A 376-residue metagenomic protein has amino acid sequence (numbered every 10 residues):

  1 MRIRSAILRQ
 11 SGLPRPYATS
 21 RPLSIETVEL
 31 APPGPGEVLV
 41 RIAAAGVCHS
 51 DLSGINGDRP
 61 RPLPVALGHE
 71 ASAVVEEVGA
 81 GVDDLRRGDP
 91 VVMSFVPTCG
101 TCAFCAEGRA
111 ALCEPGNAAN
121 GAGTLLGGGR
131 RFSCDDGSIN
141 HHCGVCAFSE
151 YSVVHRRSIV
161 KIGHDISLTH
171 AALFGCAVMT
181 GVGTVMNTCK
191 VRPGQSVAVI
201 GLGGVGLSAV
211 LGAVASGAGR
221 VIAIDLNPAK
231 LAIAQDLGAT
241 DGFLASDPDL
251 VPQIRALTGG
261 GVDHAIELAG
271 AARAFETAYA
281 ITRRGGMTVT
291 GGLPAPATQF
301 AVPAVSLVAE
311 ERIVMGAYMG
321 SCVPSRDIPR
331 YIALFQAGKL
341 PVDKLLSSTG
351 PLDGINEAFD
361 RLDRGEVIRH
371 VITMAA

Functional and structural regions predicted by a protein language model:
M1, G260, H264, E276-A280 (+2 more regions): C-terminal hydrophobic helical "lid"/dimerization subdomain of Rossmann-like NAD(P)H-dependent oxidoreductases
M1-S72, C146-V154, S158, A375-A376: Short N-terminal strand-loop motif that marks the start of NAD(P)H/FAD-dependent oxidoreductase cofactor-binding domains
E29-A45, N56-A106, A111, A119 (+1 more regions): Glycine-rich beta-strand-centered segment in the early N-terminal region that forms part of a ligand/cofactor-binding
F95-R157: Cysteine-cluster motifs in flexible loop/terminal segments that predominantly coordinate metals
E150-Y151, R157-I159, G163-P248, P252: Mid-domain Rossmann-like dinucleotide-binding core that forms the NAD(H)/NADP(H) cofactor-binding site
A272-K339, M374-A376: Glycine-rich phosphate-binding loop and adjacent beta-alpha segment of Rossmann(oid) nucleotide-cofactor-binding
